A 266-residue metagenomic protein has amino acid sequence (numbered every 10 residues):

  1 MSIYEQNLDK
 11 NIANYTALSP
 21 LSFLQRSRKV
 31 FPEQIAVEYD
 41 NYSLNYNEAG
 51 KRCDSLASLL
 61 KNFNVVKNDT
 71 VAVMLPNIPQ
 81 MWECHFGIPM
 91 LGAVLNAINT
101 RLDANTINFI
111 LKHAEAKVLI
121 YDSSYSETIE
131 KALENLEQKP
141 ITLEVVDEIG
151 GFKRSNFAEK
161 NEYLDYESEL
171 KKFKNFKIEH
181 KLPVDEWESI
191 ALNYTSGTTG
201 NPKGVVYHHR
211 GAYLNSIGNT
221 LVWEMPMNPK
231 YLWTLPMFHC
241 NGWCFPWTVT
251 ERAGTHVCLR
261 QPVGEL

Functional and structural regions predicted by a protein language model:
M1-A17: Flexible, non-catalytic linker and terminal segments flanking ANL/adenylate-forming cores
N14-A36: A short N-terminal helical cap/helix-turn-helix that marks the beginning of AMP-binding/adenylate-forming
F23, N62-F63, M90-S168: Structural core segment of the AMP-binding/adenylate-forming
P32-E33, E144-V145, A158-Y163, K171-Y194 (+2 more regions): Conserved pre-ATP/AMP-binding loop-to-beta segment of ANL
E33-I78, W82-F86, D103-N108, E162 (+1 more regions): Conserved AMP-binding/adenylate-forming core of the ANL superfamily
N45-E48, I190-L214: Conserved AMP-binding A3 loop
D69-T70, P76-A104, K112-V118, A132 (+3 more regions): A short helix-loop-beta submotif of the ANL/AMP-binding
Y213-K230, F238-L266: Conserved AMP-binding/adenylation subdomain of ANL enzymes
